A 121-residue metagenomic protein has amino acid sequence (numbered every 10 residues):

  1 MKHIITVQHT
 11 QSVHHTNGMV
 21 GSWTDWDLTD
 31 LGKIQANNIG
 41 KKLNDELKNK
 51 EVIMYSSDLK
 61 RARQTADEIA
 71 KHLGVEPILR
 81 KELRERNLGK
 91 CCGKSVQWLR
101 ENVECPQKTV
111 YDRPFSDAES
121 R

Functional and structural regions predicted by a protein language model:
M1-Q11, R100-Q107: Short coil-to-beta-strand
K2, Q8-E76: Active-site-proximal alpha-helix that buttresses catalytic centers in soluble enzyme cores
H72-R121: Phosphate-handling substructures
